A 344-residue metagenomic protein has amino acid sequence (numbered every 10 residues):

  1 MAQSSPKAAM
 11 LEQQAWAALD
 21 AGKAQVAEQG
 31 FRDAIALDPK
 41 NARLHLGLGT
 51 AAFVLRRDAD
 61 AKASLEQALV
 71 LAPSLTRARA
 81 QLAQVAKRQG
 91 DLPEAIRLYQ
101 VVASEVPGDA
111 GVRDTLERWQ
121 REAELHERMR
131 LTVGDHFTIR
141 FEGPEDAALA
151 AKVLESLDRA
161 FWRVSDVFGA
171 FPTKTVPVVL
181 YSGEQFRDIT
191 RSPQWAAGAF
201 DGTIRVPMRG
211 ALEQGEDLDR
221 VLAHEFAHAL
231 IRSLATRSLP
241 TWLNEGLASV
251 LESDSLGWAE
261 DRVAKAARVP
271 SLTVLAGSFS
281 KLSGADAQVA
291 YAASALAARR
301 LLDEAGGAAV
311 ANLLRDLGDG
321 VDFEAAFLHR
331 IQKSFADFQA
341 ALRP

Functional and structural regions predicted by a protein language model:
K7, N41, L75, D109-A110: Residue-level recognition of tetratricopeptide repeat
D20-A21, V54-L55, R88, E122: Register position in tetratricopeptide repeats
D33-A34, Q67-A68, V101-V102: Canonical positions in the second alpha-helix
R128-P240, L251-A259, K265-L282, Q288-A290 (+2 more regions): Juxtacatalytic substrate-recognition/specificity segment
L275-P344: Pan-zinc metallopeptidase signature
